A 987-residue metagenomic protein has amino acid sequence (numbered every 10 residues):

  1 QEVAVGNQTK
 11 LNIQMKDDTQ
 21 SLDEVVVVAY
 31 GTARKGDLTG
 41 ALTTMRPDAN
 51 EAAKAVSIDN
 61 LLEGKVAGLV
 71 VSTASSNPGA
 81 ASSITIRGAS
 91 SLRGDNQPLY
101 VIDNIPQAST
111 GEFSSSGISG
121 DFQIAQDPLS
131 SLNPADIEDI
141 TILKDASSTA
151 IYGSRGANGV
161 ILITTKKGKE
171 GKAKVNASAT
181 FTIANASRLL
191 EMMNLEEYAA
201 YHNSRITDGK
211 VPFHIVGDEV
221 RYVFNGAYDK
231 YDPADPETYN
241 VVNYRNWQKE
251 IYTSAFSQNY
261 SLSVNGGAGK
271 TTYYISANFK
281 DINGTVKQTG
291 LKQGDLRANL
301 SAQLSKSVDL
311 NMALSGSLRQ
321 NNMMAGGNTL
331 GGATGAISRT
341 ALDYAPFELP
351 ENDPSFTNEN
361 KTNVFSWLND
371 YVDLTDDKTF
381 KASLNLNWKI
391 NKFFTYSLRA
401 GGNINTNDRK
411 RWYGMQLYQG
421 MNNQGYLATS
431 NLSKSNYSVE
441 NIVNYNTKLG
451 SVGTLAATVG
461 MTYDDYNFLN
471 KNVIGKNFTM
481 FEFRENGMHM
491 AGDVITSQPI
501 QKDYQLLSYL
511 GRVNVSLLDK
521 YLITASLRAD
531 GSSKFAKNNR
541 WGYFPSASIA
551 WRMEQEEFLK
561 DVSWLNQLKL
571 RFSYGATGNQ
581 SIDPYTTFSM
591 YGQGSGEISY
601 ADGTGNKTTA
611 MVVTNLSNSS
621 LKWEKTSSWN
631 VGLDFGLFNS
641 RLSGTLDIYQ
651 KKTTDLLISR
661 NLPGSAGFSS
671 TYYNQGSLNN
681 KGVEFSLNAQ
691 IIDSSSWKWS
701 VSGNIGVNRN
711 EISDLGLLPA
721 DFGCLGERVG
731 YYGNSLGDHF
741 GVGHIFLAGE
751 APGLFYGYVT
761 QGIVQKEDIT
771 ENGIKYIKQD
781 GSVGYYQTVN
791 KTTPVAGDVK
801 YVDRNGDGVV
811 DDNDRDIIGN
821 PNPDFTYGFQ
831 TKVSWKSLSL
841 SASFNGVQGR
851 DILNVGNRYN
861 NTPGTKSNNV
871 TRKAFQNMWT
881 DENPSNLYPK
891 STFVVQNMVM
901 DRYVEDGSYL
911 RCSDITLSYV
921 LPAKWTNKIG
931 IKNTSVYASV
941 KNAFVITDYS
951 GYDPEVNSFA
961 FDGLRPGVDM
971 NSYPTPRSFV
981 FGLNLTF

Functional and structural regions predicted by a protein language model:
E2-E51, D59, S72: Short, acidic, small-residue-rich periplasmic hinge/interaction motif at the N-terminus of Gram-negative outer-membrane
I13, K35, K65-A67, P134-N176 (+3 more regions): A beta-strand signature from Gram-negative outer-membrane beta-barrel systems, especially the internal plug domain
S21, G36, N96-Q97, I102 (+12 more regions): Surface-exposed loop/interface segments of Gram-negative outer-membrane beta-barrel transport/assembly proteins
V26-E51, G79-S83, G111-Q123, T180: N-terminal periplasmic "start-of-domain" segments of outer-membrane beta-barrel proteins
A41-G64, S72-S76, I84-S91, I124-S131 (+4 more regions): Short, polar/charged loop or turn motifs at beta-strand boundaries
N60-S109, S114, E138-D139, T149-K169: Extracytoplasmic beta-strand/coil segments of soluble accessory domains associated with Gram-negative outer-membrane
G94-D95, A150-I151, G168-V175, G266-Y273 (+15 more regions): Secondary-structure transition into beta-strands, especially the periplasmic turns and strand N-termini that construct
I105-K144: Short acidic/polar hinge/loop motifs at secondary-structure boundaries that mediate gating or recognition
